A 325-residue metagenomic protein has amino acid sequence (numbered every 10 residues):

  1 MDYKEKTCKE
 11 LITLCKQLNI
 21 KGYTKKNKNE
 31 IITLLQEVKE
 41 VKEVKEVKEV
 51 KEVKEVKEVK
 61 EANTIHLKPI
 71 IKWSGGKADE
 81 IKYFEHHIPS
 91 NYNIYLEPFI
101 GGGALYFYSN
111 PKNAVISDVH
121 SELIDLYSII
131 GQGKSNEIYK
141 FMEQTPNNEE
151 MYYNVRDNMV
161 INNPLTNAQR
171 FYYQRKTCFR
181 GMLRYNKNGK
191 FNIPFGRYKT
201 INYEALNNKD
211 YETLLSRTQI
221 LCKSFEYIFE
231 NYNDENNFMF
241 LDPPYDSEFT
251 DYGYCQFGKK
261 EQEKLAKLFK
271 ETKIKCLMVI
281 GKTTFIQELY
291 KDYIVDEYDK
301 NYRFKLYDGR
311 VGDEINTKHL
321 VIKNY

Functional and structural regions predicted by a protein language model:
M1-V53: Basic helix-extension-helix modules of the SAP/HeH family
E10-C15, N63-G103: Short, Lys/Arg-rich amphipathic segments at extreme N-termini
E58-E80, H86, G131-F240, P244-T250 (+1 more regions): SAM-dependent nucleic-acid methyltransferase catalytic core
H86, N93-D157: SAM cofactor-binding core of SAM-dependent methyltransferases, primarily the Rossmann-like beta-alpha-beta module
N91-I94, K112-N113, L215-Q219, K270-C276: Short active-site oxyanion
F99-A104, L206-N207, I280-T284: Short, polar loop motifs at secondary-structure junctions
Y106-P111, E212, N231-D234, I286-D292: Short loop/helix-cap segments at secondary-structure boundaries that form the rim of catalytic
G258-Y325: Long, positively charged, glycine-interspersed low-complexity recognition regions
